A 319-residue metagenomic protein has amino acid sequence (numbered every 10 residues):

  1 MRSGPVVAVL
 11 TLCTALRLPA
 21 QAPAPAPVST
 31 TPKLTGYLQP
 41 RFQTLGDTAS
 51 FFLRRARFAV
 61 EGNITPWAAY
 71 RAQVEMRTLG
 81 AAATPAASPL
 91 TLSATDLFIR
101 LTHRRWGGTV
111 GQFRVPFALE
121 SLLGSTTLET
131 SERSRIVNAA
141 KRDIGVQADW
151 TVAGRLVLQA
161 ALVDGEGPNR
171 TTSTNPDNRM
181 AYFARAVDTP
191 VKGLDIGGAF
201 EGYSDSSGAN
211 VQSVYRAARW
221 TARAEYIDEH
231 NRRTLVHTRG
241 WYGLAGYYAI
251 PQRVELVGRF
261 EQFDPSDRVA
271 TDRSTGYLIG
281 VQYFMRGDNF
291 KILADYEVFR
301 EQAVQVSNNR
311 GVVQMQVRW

Functional and structural regions predicted by a protein language model:
M1-G4: Positively charged n-region of N-terminal signal peptides that target proteins for export
V7-R17: Bacterial N-terminal signal peptides
P23-G167, N178-M180, V187-G193, L244-V257 (+1 more regions): Outer membrane beta-barrel
D47-F52, P85-A94, R135-A140, S173-R179 (+5 more regions): Replace "Gram-negative outer membrane beta-barrel proteins" with "bacterial and organellar outer membrane beta-barrel
D177, V187-S266: Detector for outer-membrane/organellar transmembrane beta-barrel domains, recognizing the amphipathic beta-strand
A186, N308-W319: Outer-membrane beta-barrel "beta-signal"
G246, P251-L293: Outer membrane beta-barrel transmembrane domains
